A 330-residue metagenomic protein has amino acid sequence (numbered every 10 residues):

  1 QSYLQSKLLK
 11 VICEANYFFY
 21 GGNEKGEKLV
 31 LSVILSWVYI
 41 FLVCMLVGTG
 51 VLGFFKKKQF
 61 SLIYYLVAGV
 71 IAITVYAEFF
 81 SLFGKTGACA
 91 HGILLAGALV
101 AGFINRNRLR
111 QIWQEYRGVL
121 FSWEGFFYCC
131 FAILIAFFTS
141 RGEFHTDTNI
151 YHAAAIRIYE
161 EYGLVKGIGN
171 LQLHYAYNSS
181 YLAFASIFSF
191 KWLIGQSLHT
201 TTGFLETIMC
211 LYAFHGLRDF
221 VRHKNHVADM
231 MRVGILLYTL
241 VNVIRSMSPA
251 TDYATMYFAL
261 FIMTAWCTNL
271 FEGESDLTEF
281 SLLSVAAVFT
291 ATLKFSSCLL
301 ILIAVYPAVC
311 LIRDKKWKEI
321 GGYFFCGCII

Functional and structural regions predicted by a protein language model:
K10-N16, G21-E115: Membrane-embedded, hydrophobic transmembrane alpha-helices
Y76-S81, V243, T278-F295, L299-Y306: Membrane-interface alpha helices of multi-pass inner-membrane proteins
C89-A90, T200-L205, D229-I235, V241-T268: Multi-pass, polyprenyl lipid-linked donor-dependent membrane glycosyltransferases
A96-A98, F261-M263, F289, L299-I312: Hydrophobic transmembrane alpha-helices of multi-pass, membrane-embedded glycosylation machinery
R106-L109, G118, L300-C328: Perimembrane helix-loop-helix junctions
L134-A228, S246-S248: Active-site lumenal/periplasmic loops and adjacent helix-entry segments of GT-C-fold, multi-pass membrane
S140-E143, F184, G321-I330: Membrane-lumen/periplasm interface segments of specific transmembrane helices in polyprenyl phosphate-linked
V221-R222, I262-E279: Membrane-interface transmembrane helices that cradle and orient dolichyl/undecaprenyl
